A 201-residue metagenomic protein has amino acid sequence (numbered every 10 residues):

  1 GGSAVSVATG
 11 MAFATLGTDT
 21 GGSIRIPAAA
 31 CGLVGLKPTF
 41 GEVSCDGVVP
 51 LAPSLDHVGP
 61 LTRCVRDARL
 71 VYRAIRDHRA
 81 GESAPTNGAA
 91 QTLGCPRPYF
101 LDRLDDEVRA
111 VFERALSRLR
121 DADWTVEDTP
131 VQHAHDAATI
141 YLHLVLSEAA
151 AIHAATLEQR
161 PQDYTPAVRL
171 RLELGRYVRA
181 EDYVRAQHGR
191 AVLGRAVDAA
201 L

Functional and structural regions predicted by a protein language model:
G1-T20, A90, S117-D123, R195 (+1 more regions): Gly/Ser-rich catalytic/binding loops embedded in alpha/beta enzyme cores
G1-Y72: Short glycine/serine-rich loop segments
A29-G32, I140-L146: Short low-complexity, flexible loop/linker segments enriched in glycine and/or proline with clustered acidic
P50-P53, P85-G88, L201: Solvent-exposed alpha-helices and their adjacent loops that cap or buttress functional pockets in soluble metabolic
H57, A74-H143, Y177: Gly/Ser-rich, acidic/histidine-flanked active-site/gating loops
R66-R76, I152-A155: Conserved core segment of the aminotransferase class I/II
G88-T92, L144-G194: Short helix-loop capping/hinge segments that flank enzyme active sites or metal/cofactor-binding pockets
E107-P130, H153-Q159, Y183, Q187-L201: Acyltransferase
